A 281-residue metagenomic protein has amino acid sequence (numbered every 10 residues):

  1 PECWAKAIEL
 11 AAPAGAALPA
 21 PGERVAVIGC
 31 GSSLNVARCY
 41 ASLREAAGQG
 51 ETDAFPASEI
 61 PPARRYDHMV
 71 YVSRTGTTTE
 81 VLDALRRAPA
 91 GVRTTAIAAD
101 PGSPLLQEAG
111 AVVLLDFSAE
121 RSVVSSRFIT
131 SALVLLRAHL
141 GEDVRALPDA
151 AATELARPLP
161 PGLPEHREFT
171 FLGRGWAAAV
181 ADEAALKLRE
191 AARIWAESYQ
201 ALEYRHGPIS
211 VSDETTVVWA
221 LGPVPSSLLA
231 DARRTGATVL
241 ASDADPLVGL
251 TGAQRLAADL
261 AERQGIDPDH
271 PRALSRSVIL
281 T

Functional and structural regions predicted by a protein language model:
P1-E23, T153: An N-terminal, well-structured beta->alpha segment
E2, A109, P223-V224, D231-T281: Phosphate-moiety recognition in structured ligand-binding domains
A5, R38-S42, L82, L133-L140 (+2 more regions): Predominant activation on well-ordered alpha-helical scaffold segments within soluble catalytic domains
A17-H68, H166-D213, R255-A258: Anionic-ligand anchoring segments at beta-strand to alpha-helix junctions in alpha/beta enzyme folds, i.e., glycine
P21-D149, L155-A156, R174, V218-S242: Glycine-rich phosphate-binding loops that contact phosphosugars or nucleotide phosphates
L105, L147, S198-Y199, Q264-R272: Flexible, glycine/charged-enriched surface loops at secondary-structure junctions
A146-P164, A184-K187, A192: Accessory alpha-helical/coil subdomains and C-terminal extensions that flank or cap enzyme catalytic cores
D149-P158, A196-H206, G222-P223: A general structural motif
